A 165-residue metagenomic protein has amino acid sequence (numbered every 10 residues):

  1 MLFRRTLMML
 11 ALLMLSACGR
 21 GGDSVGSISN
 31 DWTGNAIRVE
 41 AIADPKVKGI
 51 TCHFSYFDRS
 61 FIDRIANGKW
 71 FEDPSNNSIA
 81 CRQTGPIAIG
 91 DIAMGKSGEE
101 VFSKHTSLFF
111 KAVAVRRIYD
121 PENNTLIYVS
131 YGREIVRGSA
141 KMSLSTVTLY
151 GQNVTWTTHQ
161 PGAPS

Functional and structural regions predicted by a protein language model:
M1-L7: Bacterial N-terminal signal peptides that target proteins for export
A11-L12, P45-K46, P74: Residue-level signal for mature regions of secreted extracellular proteins and peptides
M14-A17: C-terminal motif of bacterial Sec signal peptides marking the signal peptidase cleavage site
G19-G21: Bacterial signal peptide processing site
D23-I42, Q152: Extracellular/luminal recognition modules and glycoprotein regions
G34, V47-G49, N76: Extracytoplasmic
T51-E122: Mature extracytoplasmic domains of secretory-pathway proteins
E122-S165: C-terminal partner/receptor-binding element of secreted or periplasmic proteins
